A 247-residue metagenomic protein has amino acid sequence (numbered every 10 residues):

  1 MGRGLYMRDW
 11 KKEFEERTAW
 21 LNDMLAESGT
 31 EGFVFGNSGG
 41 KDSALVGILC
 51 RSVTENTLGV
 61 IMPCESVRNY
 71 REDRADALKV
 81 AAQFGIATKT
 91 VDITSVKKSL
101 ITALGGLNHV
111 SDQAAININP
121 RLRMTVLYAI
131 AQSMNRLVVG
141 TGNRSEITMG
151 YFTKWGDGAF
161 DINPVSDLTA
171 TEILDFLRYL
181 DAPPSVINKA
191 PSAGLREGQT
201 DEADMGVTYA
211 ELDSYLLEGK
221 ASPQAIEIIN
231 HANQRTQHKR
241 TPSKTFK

Functional and structural regions predicted by a protein language model:
G2-F33, L45, L49-S52, L58 (+1 more regions): ATP/NTP-dependent adenylation/nucleotidyl-transfer catalytic domains that generate, transfer, or process NMP-activated
N37: Metallo-beta-lactamase
G40: Conserved G/P- and acidic residue-centered "switch" motifs that form tight phosphate/ATP-binding loops in soluble
